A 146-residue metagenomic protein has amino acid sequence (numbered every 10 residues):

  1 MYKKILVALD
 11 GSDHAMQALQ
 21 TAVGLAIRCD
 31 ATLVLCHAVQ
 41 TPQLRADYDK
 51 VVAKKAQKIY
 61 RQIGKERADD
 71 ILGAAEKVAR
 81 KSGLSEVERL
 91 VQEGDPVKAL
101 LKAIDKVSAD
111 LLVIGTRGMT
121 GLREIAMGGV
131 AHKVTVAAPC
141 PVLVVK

Functional and structural regions predicted by a protein language model:
K3-K55, S82, E86-V87: Small/aliphatic-rich secondary-structure junction motif
C36, E88-Q92, L143: General small-molecule cofactor/ligand-binding pocket signal
H37, G115-R117, K146: Short secondary-structure boundary segments
K50-K54, D105-V107, V130-A131: Short, hinge-like loop/turn segments at secondary-structure boundaries
K54-D70: A short acidic, glycine-rich active-site loop that binds or catalyzes chemistry on phosphate/adenosine moieties
G73-L112: Structural beta-alpha unit
L111-V136: Glycine-rich, Arg-bearing micro-motifs that act as flexible, cationic patches
